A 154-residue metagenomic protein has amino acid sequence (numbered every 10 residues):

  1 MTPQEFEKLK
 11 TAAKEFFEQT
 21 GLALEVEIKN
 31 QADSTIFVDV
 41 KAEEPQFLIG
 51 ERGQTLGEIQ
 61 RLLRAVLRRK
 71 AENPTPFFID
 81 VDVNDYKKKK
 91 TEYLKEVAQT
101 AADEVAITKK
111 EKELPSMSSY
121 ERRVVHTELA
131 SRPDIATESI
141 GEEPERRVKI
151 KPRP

Functional and structural regions predicted by a protein language model:
M1-P154: RNA-contacting regions in translation and RNA-metabolism proteins, encompassing KH/S1 modules where present
